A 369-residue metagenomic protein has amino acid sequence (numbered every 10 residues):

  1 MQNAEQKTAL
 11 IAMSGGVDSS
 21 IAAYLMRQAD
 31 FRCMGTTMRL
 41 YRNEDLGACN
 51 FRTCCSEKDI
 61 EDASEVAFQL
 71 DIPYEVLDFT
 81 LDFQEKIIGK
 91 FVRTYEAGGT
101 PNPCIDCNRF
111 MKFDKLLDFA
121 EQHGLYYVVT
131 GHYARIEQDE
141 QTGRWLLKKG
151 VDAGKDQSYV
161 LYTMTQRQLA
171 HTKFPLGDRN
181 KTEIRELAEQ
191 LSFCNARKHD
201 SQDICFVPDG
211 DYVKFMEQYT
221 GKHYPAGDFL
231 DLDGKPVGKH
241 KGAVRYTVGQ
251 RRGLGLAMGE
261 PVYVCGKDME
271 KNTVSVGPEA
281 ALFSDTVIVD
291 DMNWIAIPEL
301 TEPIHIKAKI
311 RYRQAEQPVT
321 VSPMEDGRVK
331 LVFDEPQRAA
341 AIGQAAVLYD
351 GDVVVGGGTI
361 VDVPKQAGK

Functional and structural regions predicted by a protein language model:
M1-Y162, K173, E183, E189: ATP-dependent adenylation/nucleotidyltransferase module used to activate substrates
V129-K369: AMP-forming adenylation/ATP pyrophosphatase catalytic core
